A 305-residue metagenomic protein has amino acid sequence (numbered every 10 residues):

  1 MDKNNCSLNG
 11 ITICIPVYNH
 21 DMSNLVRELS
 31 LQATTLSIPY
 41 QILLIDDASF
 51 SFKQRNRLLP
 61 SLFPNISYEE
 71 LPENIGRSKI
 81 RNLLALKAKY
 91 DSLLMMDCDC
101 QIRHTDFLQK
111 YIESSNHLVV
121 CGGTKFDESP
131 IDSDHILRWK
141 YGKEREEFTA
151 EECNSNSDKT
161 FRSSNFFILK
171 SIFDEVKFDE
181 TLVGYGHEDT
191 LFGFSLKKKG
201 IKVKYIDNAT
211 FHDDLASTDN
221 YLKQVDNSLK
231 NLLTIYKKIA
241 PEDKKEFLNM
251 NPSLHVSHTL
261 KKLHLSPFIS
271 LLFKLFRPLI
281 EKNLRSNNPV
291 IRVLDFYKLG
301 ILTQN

Functional and structural regions predicted by a protein language model:
L29-E70: Acidic donor-binding segment of Leloir-type glycosyltransferases
L71-A88: Glycine-rich, basic loop-to-helix element that forms the pyrophosphate-binding segment of sugar-nucleotide handling
L93: Short aromatic/hydrophobic "clamp" motif used to bind/position activated sugar donors
T105-I136: Conserved donor NDP-sugar-binding/catalytic core segment of glycosyltransferases
R138-D158: Short, flexible, basic/aromatic active-site loop/helix in glycosyltransferases
G184-F192: Acidic donor-binding loop at a coil-to-helix junction in glycosyltransferase catalytic cores that engages
K204-K223, S228-A240: Active-site donor/metal-binding and catalytic loop motifs of nucleotide-sugar-dependent glycosylation enzymes
N227-K230, E246-N305: Non-catalytic, C-terminal membrane-associated alpha-helical segments of glycosyltransferases
